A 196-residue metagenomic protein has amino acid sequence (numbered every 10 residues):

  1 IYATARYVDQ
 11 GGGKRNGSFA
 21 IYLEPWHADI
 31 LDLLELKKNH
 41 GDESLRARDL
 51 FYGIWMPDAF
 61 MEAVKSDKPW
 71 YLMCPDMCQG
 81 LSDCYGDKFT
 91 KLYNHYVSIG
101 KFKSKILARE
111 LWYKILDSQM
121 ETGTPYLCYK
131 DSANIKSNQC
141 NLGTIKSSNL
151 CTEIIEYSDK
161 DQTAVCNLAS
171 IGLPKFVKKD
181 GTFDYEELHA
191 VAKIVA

Functional and structural regions predicted by a protein language model:
I1-L173, V177-D184: Active-site cavity-forming subdomains of large catalytic enzyme subunits
H189-A196: Long, well-ordered alpha-helical segments
